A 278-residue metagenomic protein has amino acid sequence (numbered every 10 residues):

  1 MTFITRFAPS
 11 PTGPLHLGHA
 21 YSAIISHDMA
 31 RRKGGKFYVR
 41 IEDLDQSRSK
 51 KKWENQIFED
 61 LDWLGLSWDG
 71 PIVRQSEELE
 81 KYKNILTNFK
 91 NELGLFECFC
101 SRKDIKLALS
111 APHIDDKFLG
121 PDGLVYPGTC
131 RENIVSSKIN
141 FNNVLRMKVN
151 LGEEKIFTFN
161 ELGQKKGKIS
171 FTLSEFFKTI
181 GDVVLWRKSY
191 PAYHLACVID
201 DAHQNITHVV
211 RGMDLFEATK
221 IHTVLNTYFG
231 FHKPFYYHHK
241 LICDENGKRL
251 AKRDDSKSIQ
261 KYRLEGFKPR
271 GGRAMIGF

Functional and structural regions predicted by a protein language model:
M1-D115, M213-F231: N-terminal Rossmann-like or analogous alpha/beta NTP/dinucleotide-binding catalytic cores that position adenine
S49, A251-R253: Short linear Ser/Thr-Pro motifs
W68-P71, K233-Y236, R270-G272: Short, surface-exposed acidic
E77, C100, K257, E265-F267: Short coil/turn linker and secondary-structure boundary residues
K103-A251, S258-R263: Active-site cores that bind ATP or allylic diphosphates and position pyrophosphate for catalysis
L264-F278: Extended, charge-rich low-complexity interaction segments
